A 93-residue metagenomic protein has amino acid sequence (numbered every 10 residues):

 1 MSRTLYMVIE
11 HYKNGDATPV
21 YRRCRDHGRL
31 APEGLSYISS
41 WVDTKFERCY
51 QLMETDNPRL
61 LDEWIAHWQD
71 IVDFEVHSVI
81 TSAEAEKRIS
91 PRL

Functional and structural regions predicted by a protein language model:
M1-I38, V42-R48, D56-L60, T81-L93: Short S/T/G/P-rich N-terminal loop/turn motif that feeds into the first structured element of a domain
Q51: Extracellular/luminal beta-rich ligand-recognition and adhesion surfaces characterized by aromatic-Gly/Pro-enriched
I65: Short, flexible helix/strand-to-coil boundary loops that buttress conserved ligand/catalytic motifs in alpha/beta
I71-S82: Conserved short beta-strand edge segments in small beta-sheet-based binding/regulatory domains
